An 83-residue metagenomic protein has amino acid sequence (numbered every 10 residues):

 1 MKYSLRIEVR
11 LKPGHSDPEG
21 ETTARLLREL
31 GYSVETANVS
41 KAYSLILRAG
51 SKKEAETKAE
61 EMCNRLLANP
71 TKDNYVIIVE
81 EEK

Functional and structural regions predicted by a protein language model:
M1-S44, G50-K83: Long, contiguous binding/interaction regions
